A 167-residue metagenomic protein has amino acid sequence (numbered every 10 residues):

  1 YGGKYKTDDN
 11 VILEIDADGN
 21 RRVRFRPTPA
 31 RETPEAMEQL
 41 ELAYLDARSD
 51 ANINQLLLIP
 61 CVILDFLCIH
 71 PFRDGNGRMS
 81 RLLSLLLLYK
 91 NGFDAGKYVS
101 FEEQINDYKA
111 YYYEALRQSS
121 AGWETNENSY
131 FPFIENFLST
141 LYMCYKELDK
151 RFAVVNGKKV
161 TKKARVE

Functional and structural regions predicted by a protein language model:
Y1-E167: FIC/Doc superfamily catalytic core
